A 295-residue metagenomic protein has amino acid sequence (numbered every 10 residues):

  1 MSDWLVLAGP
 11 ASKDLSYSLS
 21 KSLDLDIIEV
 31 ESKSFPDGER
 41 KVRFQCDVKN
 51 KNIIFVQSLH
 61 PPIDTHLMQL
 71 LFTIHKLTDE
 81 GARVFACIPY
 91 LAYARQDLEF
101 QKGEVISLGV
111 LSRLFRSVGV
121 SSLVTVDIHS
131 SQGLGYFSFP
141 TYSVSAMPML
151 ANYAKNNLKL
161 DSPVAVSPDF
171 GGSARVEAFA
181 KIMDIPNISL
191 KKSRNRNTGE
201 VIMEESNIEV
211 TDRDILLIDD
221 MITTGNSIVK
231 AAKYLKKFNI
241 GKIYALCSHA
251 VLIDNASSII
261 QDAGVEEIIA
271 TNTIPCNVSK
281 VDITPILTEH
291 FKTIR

Functional and structural regions predicted by a protein language model:
M1-R295: PRPP-associated nucleotide enzymes
